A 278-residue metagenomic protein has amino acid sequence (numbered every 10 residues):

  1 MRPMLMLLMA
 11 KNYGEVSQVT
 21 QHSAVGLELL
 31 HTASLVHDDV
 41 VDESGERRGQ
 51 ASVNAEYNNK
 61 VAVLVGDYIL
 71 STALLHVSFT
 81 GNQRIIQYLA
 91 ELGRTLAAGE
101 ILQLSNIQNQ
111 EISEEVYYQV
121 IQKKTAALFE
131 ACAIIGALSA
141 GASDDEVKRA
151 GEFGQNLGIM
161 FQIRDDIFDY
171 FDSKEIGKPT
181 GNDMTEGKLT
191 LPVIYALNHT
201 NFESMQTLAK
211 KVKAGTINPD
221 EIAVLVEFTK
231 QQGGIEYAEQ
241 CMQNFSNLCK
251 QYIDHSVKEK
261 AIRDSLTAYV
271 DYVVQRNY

Functional and structural regions predicted by a protein language model:
M1-Y278: All-alpha prenyltransferase/terpene-synthase fold signal
